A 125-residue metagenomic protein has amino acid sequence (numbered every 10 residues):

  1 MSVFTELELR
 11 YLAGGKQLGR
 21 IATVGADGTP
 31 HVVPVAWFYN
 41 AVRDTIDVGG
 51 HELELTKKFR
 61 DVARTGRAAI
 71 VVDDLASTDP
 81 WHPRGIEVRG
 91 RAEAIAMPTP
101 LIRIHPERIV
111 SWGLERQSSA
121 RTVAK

Functional and structural regions predicted by a protein language model:
M1-R20: Short, basic/aromatic recognition patches
G14-K16, T29-H31, G85, M97: Short solvent-exposed loop/turn micro-motifs enriched in small/polar/acidic residues
Q17-E52: Short beta-strand segments
N40-V42, E54-K58, A120: A short local loop/turn or secondary-structure capping micro-motif enriched for an aromatic residue
R43-T45, R67, R108: Structural motif
I46-V48, I70, S111: Short hydrophobic/aromatic-rich beta-strand segments that constitute the beta-sheet cores of beta-sandwich/beta-barrel
E52-P106: Short, structured beta-strand-loop surface elements
L101-K125: Flexible glycine-rich active-site/ligand-binding loops centered on an Asp-His dyad
